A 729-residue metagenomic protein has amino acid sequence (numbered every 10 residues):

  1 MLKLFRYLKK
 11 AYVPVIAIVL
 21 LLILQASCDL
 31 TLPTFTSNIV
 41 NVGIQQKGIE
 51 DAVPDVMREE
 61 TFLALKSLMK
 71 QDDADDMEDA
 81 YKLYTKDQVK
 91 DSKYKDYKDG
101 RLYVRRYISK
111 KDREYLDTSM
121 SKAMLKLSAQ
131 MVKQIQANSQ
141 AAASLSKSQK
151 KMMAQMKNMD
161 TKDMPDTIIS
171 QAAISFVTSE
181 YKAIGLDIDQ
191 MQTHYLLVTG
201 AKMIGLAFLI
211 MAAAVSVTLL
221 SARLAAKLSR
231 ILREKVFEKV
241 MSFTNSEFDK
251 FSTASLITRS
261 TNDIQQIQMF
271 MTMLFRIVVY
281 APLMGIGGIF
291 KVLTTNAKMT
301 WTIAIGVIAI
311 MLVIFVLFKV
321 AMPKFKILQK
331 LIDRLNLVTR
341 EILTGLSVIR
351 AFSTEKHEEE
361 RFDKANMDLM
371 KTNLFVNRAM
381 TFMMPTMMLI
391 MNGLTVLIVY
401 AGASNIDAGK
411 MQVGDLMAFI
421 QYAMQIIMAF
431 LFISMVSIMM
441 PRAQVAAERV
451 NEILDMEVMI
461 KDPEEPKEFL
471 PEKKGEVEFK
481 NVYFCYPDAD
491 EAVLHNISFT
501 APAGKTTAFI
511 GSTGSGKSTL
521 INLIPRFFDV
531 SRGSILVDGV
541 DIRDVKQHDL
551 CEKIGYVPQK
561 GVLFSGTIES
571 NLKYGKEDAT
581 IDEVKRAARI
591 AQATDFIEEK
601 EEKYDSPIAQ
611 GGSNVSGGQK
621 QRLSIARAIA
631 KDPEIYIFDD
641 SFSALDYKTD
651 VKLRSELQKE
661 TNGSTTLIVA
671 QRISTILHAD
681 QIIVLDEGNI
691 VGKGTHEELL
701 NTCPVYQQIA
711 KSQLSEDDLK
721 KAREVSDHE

Functional and structural regions predicted by a protein language model:
M1-L32, T36-I204, L209, A213 (+13 more regions): Membrane-integrated ABC transporters
A11, I23-T31, I204-V215, I267-F270 (+7 more regions): Hydrophobic alpha-helical transmembrane bundles that constitute the permease/transmembrane domains of multi-pass
Y12, N245-S246, N262-M271, F275 (+7 more regions): An intracellular "coupling" helix at the cytosolic face of ABC transporter transmembrane type-1 domains
V15-I16, D51, K66-Q71, Y84-Y97 (+5 more regions): ABC-type nucleotide-binding domain
L30, T34, V215, L219 (+5 more regions): Membrane-embedded alpha-helical segments of multi-pass transporters/permeases
I44-D51, R58-F62, K70, A142 (+11 more regions): Short intracellular "coupling" helices and adjacent cytoplasmic loop segments at the cytosolic face of multi-pass
V240, F362, V450, F479-N481 (+1 more regions): Conserved catalytic Walker-motif region of ABC-type ATPase nucleotide-binding domains
K291-I308, I314, F375-E448, I453-L454: Helix-loop-helix
